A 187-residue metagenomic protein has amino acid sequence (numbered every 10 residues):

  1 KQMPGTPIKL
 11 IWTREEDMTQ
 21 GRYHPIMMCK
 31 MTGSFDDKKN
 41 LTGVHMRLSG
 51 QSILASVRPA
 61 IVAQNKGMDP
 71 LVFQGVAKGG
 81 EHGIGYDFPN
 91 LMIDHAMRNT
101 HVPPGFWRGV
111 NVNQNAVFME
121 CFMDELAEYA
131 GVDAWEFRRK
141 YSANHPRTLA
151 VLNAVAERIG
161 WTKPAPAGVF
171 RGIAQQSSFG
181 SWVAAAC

Functional and structural regions predicted by a protein language model:
K1-D37, P104-E125, R147-K163, V169-I173 (+1 more regions): Glycine-rich and small/hydrophobic secondary-structure elements
K1-P4, I61-G83, F106-P146, A150 (+2 more regions): Alpha-helical support elements that line or immediately flank enzyme active sites and cofactor-binding pockets
G5-I11, L41-V44, A134-R138, P164: Acidic/polar loop patches that form or flank catalytic/metal-binding clefts of enzymes that bind anionic ligands
E16, G50-S52, F179: Residues that cap or initiate secondary-structure elements
I26-C121: Glycine-rich loop/linker segments at domain edges
P166-A167, W182: Flexible, low-hydrophobicity surface segments
Q175-A186: Claisen-condensing/thiolase-fold acyl-transfer catalytic domains that form or cleave C-C bonds in fatty acid
